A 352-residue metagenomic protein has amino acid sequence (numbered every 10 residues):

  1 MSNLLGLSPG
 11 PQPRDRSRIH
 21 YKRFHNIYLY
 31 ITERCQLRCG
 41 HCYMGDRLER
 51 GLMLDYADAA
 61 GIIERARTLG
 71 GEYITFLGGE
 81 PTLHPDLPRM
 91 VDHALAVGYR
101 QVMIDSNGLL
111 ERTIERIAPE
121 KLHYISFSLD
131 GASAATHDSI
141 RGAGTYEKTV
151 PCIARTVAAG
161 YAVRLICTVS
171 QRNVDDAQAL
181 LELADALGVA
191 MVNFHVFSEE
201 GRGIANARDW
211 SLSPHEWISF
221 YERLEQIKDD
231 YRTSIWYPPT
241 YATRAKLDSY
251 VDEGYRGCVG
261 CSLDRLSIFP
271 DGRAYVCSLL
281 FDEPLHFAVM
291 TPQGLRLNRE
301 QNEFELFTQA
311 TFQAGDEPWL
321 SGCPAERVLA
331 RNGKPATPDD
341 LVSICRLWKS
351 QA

Functional and structural regions predicted by a protein language model:
S2-R116, K121: Conserved alpha-helical substructure of the radical SAM core
S2-R18, R273-A274, S278-A352: Flexible mid-to-C-terminal extensions adjoining Fe-S/redox cofactors in radical SAM and related proteins
H25-Y28, A242-L247, E300-F312: Short, intrinsically disordered, charge-biased short linear motifs at domain edges
Y28, T32-C35, V251-G254, P270 (+1 more regions): Residue-level signal for mature regions of secreted extracellular proteins and peptides
R34, R38, G257, G322: The −1 position to Zn-ligating cysteines in a subset of zinc-ribbon hairpins
G79-E80, P238, G322: Short, solvent-exposed turn/loop segments enriched in Gly/Ser/Thr/Pro and often Arg
P119-Y124, S128-D130, A135-G260, P270-A274 (+1 more regions): Radical SAM enzyme [4Fe-4S]-AdoMet core and its adjacent flexible, acidic and glycine-rich loops/tails across
